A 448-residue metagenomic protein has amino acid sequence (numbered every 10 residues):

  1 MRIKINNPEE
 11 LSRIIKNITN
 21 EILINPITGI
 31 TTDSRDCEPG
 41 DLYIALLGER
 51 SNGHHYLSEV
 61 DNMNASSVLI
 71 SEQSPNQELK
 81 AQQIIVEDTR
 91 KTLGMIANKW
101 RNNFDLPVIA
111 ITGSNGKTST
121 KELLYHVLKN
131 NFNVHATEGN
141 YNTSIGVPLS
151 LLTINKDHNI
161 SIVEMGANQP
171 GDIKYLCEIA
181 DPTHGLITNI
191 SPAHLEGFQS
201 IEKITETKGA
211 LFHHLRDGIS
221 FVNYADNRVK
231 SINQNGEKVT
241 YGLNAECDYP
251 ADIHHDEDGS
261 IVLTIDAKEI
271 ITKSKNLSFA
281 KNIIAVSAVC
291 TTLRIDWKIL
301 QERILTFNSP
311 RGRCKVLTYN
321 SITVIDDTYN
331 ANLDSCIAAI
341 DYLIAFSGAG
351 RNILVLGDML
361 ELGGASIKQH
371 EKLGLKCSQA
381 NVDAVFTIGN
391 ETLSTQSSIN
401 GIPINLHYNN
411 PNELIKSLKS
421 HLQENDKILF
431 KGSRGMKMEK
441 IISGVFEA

Functional and structural regions predicted by a protein language model:
M1-M95, P250, F346-S347, L375-N390 (+2 more regions): N-terminal leader/targeting and accessory segments in enzymes
E9-R13, K91-S220, Y224, R228-E237 (+4 more regions): Phosphate-binding loop of NTP-binding sites
D41, V60, I96, I111 (+13 more regions): Residue-level signal for inorganic ion chemistry
G48-S51, P310, T328-N400: Active-site beta-alpha connecting loops in nucleotide-dependent enzymes
S74-K80, H184-V324, A349-G350, L375-S378 (+2 more regions): Acidic, Mg2+-coordinating active-site environments of NTP-dependent enzymes
I111, R311-R313, G435, E439-I441: ATP-dependent carboxylate/acyl-activation modules
N425-F446: Peripheral docking tails and interdomain loops at the edges of cofactor- or intermediate-handling domains
